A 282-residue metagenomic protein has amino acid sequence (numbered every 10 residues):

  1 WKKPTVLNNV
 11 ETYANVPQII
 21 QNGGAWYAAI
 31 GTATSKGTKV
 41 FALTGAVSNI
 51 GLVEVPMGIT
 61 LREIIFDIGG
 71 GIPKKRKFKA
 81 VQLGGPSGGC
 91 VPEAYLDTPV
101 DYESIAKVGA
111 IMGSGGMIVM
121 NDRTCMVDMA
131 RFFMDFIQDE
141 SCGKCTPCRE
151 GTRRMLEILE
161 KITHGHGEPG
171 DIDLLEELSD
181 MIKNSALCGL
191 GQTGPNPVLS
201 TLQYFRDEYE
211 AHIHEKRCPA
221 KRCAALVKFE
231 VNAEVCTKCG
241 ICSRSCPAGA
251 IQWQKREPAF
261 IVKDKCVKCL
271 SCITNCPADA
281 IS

Functional and structural regions predicted by a protein language model:
W1-M57, G69: Hydrophobic alpha-helical positions that pack around
G37-N49, V55, P219-S271: C-terminal accessory/binding modules appended to enzymatic or scaffolding proteins
G58-P73: Short amphipathic, charge-patterned alpha-helical segments
G71-R76, E140, G165-P169, N275: Secondary-structure transition/capping motifs at alpha-helix termini and the adjoining loop/turn into the next element
I72-K107, Q203, L270: Terminal amphipathic helices with adjacent charged low-complexity linkers/tails
P99-K228, A233, W253-F260: Ferredoxin-type iron-sulfur electron-transfer modules in oxidoreductases and energy-metabolism complexes
S141-K144, V235, K265, N275: Short pre-active-site segment immediately N-terminal to redox-active cysteine/selenocysteine motifs in thiol-based
V267, S271, N275, D279-S282: Structured functional modules or segments
